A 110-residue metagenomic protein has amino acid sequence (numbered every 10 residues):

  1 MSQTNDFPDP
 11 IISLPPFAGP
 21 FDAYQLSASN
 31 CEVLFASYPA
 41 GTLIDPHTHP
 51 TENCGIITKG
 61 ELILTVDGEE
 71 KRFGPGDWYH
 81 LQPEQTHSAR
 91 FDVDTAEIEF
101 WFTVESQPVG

Functional and structural regions predicted by a protein language model:
M1-N30, L34-F35, G110: A short, N-terminal "cap"/entry segment at the start of jelly-roll beta-barrel domains of the cupin/DSBH fold
G19, E32-H49: Conserved short histidine dyad/triad with adjacent acidic residue
S37-P39, T48-L64: Short, conserved beta-strand element in jelly-roll/cupin
T58-K59, G74-P75, V93: A cytosolic small-molecule/anion-sensing beta-strand core signal
G68-P83: Short acidic-glycine-tyrosine-enriched beta hairpin
P83-Q107: Ligand-binding loop in jelly-roll beta-barrel domains
